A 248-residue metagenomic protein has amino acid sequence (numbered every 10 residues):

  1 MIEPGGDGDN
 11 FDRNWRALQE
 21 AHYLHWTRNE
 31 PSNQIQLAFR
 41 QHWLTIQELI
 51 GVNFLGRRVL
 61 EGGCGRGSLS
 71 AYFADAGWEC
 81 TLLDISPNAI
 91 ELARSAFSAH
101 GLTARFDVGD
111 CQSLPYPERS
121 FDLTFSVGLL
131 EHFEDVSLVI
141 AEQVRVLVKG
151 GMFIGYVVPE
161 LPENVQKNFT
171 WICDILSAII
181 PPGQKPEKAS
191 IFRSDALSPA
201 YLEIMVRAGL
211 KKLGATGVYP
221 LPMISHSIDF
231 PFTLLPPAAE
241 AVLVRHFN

Functional and structural regions predicted by a protein language model:
M1-F54, Y72: Conserved class I S-adenosyl-L-methionine
R57-G65: Conserved class I S-adenosyl-L-methionine
R66-S113: Class I SAM-dependent methyltransferase SAM/SAH-binding core
F125: A conserved beta-strand element that flanks and buttresses the S-adenosyl-L-methionine
S137-K149: A short glycine-rich, Lys/Arg-flanked "PGG" loop and its adjoining helix->strand segment in the class I
M152-I179: Conserved class I S-adenosyl-L-methionine
L161, A178-A200: Acceptor-substrate binding/catalytic loop of class I
L202-E203, R207, G214-N248: A C-terminal cap/extension of S-adenosyl-L-methionine-dependent methyltransferases that defines the acceptor-substrate
